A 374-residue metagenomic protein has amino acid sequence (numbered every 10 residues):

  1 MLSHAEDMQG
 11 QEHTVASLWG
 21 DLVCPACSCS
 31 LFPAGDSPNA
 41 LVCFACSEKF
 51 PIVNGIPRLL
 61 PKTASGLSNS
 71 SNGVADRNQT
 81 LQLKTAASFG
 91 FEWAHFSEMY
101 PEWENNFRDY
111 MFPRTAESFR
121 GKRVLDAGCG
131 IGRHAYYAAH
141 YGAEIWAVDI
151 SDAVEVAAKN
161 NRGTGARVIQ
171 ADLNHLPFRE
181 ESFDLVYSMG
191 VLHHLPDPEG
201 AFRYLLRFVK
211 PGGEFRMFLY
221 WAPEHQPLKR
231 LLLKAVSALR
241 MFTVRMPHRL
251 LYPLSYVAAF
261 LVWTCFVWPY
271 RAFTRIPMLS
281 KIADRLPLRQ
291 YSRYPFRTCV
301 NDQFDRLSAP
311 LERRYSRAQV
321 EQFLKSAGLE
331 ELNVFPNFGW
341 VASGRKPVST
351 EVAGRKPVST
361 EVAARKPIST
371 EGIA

Functional and structural regions predicted by a protein language model:
L2-P177, L185, L311-R313, Q319 (+5 more regions): Conserved N-terminal segment of class I S-adenosyl-L-methionine
L185-P196: A short SAM/SAH-binding and catalytic strip from SAM-dependent methyltransferases
E199-P211: A short glycine-rich, Lys/Arg-flanked "PGG" loop and its adjoining helix->strand segment in the class I
E214-R245, P253-Y256: Conserved class I S-adenosyl-L-methionine
A238-S316: C-terminal alpha-helical "lid/dimerization" subdomain adjacent to the S-adenosyl-L-methionine
